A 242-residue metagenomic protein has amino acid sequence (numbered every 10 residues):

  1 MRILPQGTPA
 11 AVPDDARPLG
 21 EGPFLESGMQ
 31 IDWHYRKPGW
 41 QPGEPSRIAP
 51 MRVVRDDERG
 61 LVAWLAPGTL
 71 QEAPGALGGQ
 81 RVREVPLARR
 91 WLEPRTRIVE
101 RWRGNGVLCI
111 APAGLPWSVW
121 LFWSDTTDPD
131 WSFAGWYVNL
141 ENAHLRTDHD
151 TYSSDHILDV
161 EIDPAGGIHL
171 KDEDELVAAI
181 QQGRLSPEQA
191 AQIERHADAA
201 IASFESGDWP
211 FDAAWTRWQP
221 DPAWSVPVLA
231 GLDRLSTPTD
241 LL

Functional and structural regions predicted by a protein language model:
M1-R103: Charge-rich, low-complexity N-terminal segments
Q41-P42, M51-R52, R146-H149, L158-D159: A generic local secondary-structure boundary/capping motif
A49, A134-W136: A generic structural signal for short beta-strands and their flanking turns/coil linkers
E58-V62, G135, G167: A generic structural signal for beta-strand entry/edge sites
L61-D130, Y137-D150, E161: Catalytic core of tubulin tyrosine ligase-like
S153: Active-site-adjacent helix-turn-beta-strand microarchitecture at beta-sheet edges that either contains or buttresses
H156-S203: A hydrophobic, small-residue-rich beta->alpha segment in the mid-to-C-terminal subdomain of diverse proteins
R195-L242: Cysteine/selenocysteine-centered motifs that mediate thiol-based redox chemistry or coordinate metal-sulfur cofactors
